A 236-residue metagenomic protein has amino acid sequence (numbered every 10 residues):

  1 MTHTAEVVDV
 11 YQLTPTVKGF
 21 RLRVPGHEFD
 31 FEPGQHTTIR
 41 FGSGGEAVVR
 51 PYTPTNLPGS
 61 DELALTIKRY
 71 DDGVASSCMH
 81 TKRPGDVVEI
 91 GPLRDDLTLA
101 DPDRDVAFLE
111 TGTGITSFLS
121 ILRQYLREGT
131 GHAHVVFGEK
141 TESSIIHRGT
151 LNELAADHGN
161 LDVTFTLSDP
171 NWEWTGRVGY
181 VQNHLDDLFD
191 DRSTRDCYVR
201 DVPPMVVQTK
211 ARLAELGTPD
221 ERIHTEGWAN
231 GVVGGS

Functional and structural regions predicted by a protein language model:
T2-P84, K140-T141, S168-D169: Ferredoxin-reductase
G34, G114, V202: Short, conserved phosphate/pyrophosphate- and ester-handling motifs at nucleotide-, phospho-/glycolipid
T37, V88-G91: Generic structural signal for buried aliphatic residues
A64, E89, A107, H134-V136 (+3 more regions): A structural signal for isolated positions on well-ordered beta-strands in alpha/beta enzyme cores
G91-D103: A short, basic/flexible loop-to-alpha-helix module at the beginning of a structural domain
I115-L126: Histidine-anchored nucleotide/phosphate-binding helix
T141-S236: Reductase modules of NAD(P)H-dependent flavoproteins
